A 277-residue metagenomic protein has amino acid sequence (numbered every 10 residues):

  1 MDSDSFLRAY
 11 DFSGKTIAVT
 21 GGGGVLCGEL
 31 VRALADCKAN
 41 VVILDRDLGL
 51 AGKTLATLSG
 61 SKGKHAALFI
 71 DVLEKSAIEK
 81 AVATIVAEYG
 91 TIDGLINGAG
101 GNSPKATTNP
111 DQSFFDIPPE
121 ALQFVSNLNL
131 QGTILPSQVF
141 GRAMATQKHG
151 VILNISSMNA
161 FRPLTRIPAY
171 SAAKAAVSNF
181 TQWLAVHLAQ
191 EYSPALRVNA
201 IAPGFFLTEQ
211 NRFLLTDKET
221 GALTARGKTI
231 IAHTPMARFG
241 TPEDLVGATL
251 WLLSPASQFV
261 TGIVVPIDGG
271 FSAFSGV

Functional and structural regions predicted by a protein language model:
D2-R8, R162, T249-L250, T261-V277: Short C-terminal tail/terminal secondary-structure segment of NAD(P)H-dependent dehydrogenase/reductase domains
R8-V42: Canonical Rossmann dinucleotide-binding motif of NAD(H)/NADP(H)-dependent dehydrogenases/reductases, specifically
K80-A87, A106-N127: Active-site Tyr-X3-Lys motif and surrounding loop/helix of classical short-chain dehydrogenase/reductase
F115-I134, H149, L153, V177-S178 (+2 more regions): Catalytic Tyr-X3-Lys loop
N129, A200, A222-V260, I267-G269: C-terminal helical subdomain
S137, A173, T181: Active-site helix of classical SDR
S157: Residue(s) in the substrate-gating loop at a strand-loop-helix junction that position the organic substrate next
Y192, R197, V260-G262: Short, small/polar-rich loop/turn modules that mediate ligand/substrate recognition or access, typified
